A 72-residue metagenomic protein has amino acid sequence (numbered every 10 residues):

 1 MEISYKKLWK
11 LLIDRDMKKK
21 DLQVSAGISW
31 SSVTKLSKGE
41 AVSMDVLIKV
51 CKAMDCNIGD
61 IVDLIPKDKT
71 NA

Functional and structural regions predicted by a protein language model:
M1-K20: A short, Lys/Arg-rich alpha-helix, primarily the initiator
E2, K10-L11, K35, V62-A72: Short, charged recognition helix plus adjacent turn of helix-turn-helix-like nucleic-acid-binding domains
L12, Q23, C51: The alpha-helix within a helix-turn-helix
D16-T34: Short alpha-helical DNA-recognition segment
S32-K35, V46, D60: Residue-level recognition of specific faces of alpha-helices
E40-K52: Short, basic-rich loop-to-helix N-cap that marks the start of a DNA-contacting helix
